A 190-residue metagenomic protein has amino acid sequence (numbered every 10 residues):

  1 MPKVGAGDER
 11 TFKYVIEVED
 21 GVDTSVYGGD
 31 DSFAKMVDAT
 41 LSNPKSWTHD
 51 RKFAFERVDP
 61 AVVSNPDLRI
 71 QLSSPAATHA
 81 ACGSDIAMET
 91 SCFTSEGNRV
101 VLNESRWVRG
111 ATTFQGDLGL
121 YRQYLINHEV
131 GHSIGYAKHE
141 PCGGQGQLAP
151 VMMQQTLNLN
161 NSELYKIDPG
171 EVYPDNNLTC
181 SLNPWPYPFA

Functional and structural regions predicted by a protein language model:
M1-K3: N-terminal, intrinsically disordered low-complexity tails/presequences enriched in Lys/Ser/Pro and small residues
D8-Y27: Acidic/histidine-rich, surface-exposed loop or edge segments in extracytoplasmic proteins
D20-T24, V62, P75-H79, R106-R109 (+3 more regions): Solvent-exposed loop/turn segments at secondary-structure junctions within structured extracellular/periplasmic domains
V26-A34, Q115-G119, Q123, Q145: Solvent-exposed, acidic/flexible segments
K35-Y121: Metzincin-family zinc-dependent endopeptidase catalytic domain
A39-T48, S133, A137, Q155-N158: Structured segments of extracytoplasmic/periplasmic soluble domains in secreted or envelope-associated proteins
S95-E96, V100, V108, H139-A190: Metalloprotease/metallohydrolase-associated module, dominated by Zn2+-dependent proteases
G119-K138: Active-site recognition of the HExxH zinc-binding catalytic motif
